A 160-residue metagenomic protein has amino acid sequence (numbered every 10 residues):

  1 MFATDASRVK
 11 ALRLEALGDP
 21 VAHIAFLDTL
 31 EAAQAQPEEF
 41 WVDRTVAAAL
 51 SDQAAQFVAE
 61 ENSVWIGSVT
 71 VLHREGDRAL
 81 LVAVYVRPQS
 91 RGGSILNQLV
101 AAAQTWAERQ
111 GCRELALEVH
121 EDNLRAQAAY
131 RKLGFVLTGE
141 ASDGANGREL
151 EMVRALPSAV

Functional and structural regions predicted by a protein language model:
F2-D5, N123: Acidic/polar helix N-cap motif
A3, K10-A83, R87-Q89, V100-A102 (+4 more regions): Acetyl-CoA-dependent GNAT
R8, L80-L81, E114, R125: Amphipathic alpha-helical recognition patches that constitute DNA-binding helices
A79, G93, L150: Glycine-centered loop/turn positions within well-structured domains that cap or flank conserved ligand/cofactor-binding
R87-G93, E121-D122: Active-site acidic-Proline motif in GNAT/NAT acetyltransferases
G93, R109-R113: Short coil/turn segments at alpha/beta junctions that flank glycine-rich nucleotide-binding fingerprints
R113-Q127, K132-V160: C-terminal "cap" of GNAT-fold acetyltransferases
